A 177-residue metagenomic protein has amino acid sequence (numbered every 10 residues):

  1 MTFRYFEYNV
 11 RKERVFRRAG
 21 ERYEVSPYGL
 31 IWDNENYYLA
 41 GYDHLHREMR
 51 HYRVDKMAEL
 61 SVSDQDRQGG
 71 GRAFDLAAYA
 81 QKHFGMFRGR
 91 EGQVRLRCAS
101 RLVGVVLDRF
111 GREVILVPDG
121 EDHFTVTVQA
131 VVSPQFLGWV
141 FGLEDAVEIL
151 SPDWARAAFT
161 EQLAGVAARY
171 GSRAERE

Functional and structural regions predicted by a protein language model:
M1-R95: Core beta-strand-centered patch of the WYL/Sm-like small regulatory domain
A80-E177: Polybasic (Lys/Arg-rich)
